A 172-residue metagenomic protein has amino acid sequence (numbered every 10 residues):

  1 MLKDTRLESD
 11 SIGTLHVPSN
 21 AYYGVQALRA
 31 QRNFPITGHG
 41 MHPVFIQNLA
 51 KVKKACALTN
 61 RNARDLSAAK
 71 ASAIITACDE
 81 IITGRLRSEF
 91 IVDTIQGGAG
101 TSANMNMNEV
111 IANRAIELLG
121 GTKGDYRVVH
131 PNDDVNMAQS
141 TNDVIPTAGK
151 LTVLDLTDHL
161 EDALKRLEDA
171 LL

Functional and structural regions predicted by a protein language model:
M1-L172: Conserved, well-structured ligand/cofactor-binding cores
